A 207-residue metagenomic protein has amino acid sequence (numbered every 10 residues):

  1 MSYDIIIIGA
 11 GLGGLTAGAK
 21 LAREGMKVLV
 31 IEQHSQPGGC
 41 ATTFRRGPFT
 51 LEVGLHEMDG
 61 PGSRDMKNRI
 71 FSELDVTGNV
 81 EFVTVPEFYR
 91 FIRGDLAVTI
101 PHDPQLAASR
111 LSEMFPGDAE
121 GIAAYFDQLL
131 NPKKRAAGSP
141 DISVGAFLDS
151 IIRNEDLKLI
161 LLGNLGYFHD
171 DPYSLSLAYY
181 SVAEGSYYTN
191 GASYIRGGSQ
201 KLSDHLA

Functional and structural regions predicted by a protein language model:
S2-E120: N-terminal glycine-rich phosphate/pyrophosphate-binding loop and immediately adjacent elements
E24, S150-I151, H205: Generic, well-ordered alpha-helical scaffold segments in large soluble proteins
Q33, L177-S181: Active-site-adjacent bridging/hinge elements
D65, S139, G197, K201: Conserved active-site and cofactor/substrate-binding residues in soluble primary-metabolism enzymes
N68, A146, D204: Active-site phosphate/pyrophosphate- and oxyanion-stabilizing loops and adjacent acidic/basic residues in soluble
G94-S176: Rossmann-like flavin
S181-A207: Helical element adjacent to the flavin cofactor pocket in flavoenzyme catalytic cores
